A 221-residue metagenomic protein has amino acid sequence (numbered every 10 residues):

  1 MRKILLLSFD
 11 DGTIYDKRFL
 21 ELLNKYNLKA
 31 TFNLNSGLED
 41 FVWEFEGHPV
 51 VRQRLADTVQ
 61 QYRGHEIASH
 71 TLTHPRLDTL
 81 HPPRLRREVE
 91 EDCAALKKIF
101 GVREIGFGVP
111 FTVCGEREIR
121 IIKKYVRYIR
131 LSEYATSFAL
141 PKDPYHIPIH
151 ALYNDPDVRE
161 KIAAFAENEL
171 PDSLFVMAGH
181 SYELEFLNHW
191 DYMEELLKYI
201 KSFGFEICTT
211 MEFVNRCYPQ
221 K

Functional and structural regions predicted by a protein language model:
M1-E21, K98-I99, V113-K221: C-terminal active-site subregion of NodB/CE4 polysaccharide deacetylases
Y26-R117, K124, A135, L140-H146 (+1 more regions): Metal-dependent polysaccharide deacetylase catalytic core of the NodB/CE4 family, i.e., the active-site-bearing domain
